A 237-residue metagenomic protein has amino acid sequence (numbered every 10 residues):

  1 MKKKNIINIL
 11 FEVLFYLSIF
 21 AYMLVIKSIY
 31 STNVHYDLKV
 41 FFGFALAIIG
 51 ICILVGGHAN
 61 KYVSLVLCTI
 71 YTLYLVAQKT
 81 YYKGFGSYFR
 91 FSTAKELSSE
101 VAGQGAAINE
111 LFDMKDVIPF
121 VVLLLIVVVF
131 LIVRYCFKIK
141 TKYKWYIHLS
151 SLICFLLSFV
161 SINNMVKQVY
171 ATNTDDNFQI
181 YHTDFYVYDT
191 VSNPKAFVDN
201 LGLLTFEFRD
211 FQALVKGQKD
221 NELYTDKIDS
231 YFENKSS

Functional and structural regions predicted by a protein language model:
K2-L203: Transmembrane and membrane-interface helices of multi-pass, inner-membrane envelope-modifying transferases
Y181-S237: Membrane/wall-proximal cationic-aromatic binding patches
